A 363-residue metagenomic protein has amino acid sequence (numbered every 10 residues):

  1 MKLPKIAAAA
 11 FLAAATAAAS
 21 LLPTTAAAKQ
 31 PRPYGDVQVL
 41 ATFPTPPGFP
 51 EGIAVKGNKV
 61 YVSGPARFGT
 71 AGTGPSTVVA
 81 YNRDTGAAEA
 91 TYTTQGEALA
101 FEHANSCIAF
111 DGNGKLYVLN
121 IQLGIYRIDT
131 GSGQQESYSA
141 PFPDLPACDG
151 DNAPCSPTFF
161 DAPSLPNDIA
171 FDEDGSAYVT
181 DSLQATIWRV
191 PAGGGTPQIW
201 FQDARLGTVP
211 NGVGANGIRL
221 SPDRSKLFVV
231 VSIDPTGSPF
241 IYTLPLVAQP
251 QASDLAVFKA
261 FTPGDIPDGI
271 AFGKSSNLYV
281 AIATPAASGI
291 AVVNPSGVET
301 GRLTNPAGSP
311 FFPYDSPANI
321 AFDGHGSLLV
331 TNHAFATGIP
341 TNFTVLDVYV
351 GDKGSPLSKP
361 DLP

Functional and structural regions predicted by a protein language model:
M1-A28: Secretory targeting and sorting signals
K29-P47: A short helix->beta-strand "capping" segment at the edge of beta-propeller domains
Q38-T42, A88-Q95, E136-A147, P197-A204 (+3 more regions): Beta-propeller fold detector
P46-N58, P75, Q95-L116, D144-A177 (+5 more regions): Beta-rich, blade/repeat-based domains predominating in secreted/periplasmic proteins but also intracellular
R67-A71, L123-G124, Q184-T186, I233-G237 (+2 more regions): Short glycine/acidic-enriched loop and turn motifs that connect beta-strands
G74-V79, G124-Y126, T186-R189, F240-Y242 (+2 more regions): A short loop-to-beta-strand structural motif that recurs across blades of beta-propeller domains
N82-A87, D129-G133, P191-G195, P245-P250 (+2 more regions): Short loop/turn segments that connect beta-strands within beta-propeller blades
S316-P363: Blade-level signature of beta-propeller repeat domains, shared across WD40, Kelch, NHL, RCC1 and BNR/Asp-box propellers
